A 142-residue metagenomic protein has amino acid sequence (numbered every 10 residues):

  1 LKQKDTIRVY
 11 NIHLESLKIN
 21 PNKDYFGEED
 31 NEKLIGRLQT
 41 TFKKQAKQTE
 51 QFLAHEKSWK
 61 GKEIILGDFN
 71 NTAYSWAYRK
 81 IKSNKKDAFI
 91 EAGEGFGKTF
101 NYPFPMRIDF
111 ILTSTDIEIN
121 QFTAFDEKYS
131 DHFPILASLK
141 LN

Functional and structural regions predicted by a protein language model:
L1-L141: Soluble catalytic domains of enzymes that build or remodel membrane lipids, polysaccharides, and related
